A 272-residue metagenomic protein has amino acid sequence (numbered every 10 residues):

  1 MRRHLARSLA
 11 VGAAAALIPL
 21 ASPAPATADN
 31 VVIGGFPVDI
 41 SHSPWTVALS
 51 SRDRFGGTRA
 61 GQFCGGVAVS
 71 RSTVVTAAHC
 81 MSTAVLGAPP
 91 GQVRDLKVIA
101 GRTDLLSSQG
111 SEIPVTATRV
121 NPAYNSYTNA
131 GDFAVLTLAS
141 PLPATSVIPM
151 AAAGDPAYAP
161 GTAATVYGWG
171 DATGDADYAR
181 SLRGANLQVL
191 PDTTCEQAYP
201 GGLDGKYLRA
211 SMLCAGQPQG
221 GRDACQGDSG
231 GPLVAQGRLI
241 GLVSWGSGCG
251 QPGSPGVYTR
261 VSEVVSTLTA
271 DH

Functional and structural regions predicted by a protein language model:
R2-A6, D29, D39, V47 (+7 more regions): C-terminal subregion of chymotrypsin/trypsin-like serine protease catalytic domains
R2-V75, T83-G91, L96-K97, Y199 (+3 more regions): Protease-domain processing segments flanking chymotrypsin-fold serine proteases, especially trypsin-like
I33-S41, P90-P143, A153-D155, D171: Conserved catalytic-core segment of clan PA serine endopeptidases
F36, S50-D53, T76-H79, A84-V85 (+10 more regions): Sec/Tat-exported extracytoplasmic proteins
F55-A60, L86, L105-S108, S126-T128 (+1 more regions): Short, solvent-exposed loop/turn segments that connect beta-strands within catalytic domains and beta-strand-rich
A88, P160-G161, G237: Subtilisin-like serine protease catalytic core
E112-P114, A130-F133, A139-G220, V261-E263: Chymotrypsin/trypsin-fold serine protease catalytic domain
